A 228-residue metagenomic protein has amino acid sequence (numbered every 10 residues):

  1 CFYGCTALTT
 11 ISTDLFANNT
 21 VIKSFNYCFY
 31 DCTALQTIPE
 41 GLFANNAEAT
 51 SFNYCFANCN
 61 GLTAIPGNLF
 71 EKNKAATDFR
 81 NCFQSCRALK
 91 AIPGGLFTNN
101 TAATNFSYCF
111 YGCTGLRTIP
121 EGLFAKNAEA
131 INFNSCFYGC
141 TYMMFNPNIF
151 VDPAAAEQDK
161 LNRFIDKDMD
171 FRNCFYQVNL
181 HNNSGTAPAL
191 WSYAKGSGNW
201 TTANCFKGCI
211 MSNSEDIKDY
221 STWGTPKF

Functional and structural regions predicted by a protein language model:
C1-F228: Negatively charged
